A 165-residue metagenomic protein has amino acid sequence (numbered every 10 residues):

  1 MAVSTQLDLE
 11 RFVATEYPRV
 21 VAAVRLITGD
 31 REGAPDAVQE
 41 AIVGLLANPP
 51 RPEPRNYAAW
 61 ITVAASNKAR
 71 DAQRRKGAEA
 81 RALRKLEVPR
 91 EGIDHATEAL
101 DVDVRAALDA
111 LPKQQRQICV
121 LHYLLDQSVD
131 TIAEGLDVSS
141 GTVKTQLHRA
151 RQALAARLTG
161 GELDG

Functional and structural regions predicted by a protein language model:
M1-A22, E32-P35, R116: A short, charge-rich alpha-helical start-of-domain segment used by transcription regulators
A2, E40-Y57, R75-K76: Sigma70-family region 2
F12-R31, N48, T62, L108 (+1 more regions): Amphipathic, Lys/Arg- and hydrophobic-enriched alpha-helical face
V20, V24, A34-L45, A64 (+3 more regions): Short, small-hydrophobic-rich alpha-helical interface motif
V63-K85, T97: Arg/Lys-rich amphipathic alpha helix in sigma70-family domain 2
S66, L136-G160: DNA-recognition helix of helix-turn-helix
D103-P112: Short amphipathic alpha-helical boundary/capping segments
I118-H122: A short pre-motif secondary-structure segment
